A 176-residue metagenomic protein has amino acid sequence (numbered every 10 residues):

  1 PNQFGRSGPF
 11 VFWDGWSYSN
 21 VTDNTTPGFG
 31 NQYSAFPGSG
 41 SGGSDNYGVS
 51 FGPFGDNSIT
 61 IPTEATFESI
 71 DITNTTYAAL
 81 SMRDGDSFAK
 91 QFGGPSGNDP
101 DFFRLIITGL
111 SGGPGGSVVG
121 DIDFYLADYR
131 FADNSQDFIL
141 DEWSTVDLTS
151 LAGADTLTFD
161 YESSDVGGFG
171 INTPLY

Functional and structural regions predicted by a protein language model:
P1-S58, P62: N-terminal targeting leaders for non-cytosolic proteins
D56-T66, S87-F88, S111-G112, V146-G153: Extracellular and analogous surface-interaction loops
I61, S96-N98, D137: Sterically constrained small-residue positions within well-ordered secondary structures of folded domains
T66-F67, F103: Amphipathic alpha-helical interface surfaces
F67-N74, M82, D155-S163: Extracellular beta-strand-rich recognition modules
S81-I106: Short coil-to-beta strand junction motifs in C2/discoidin
F102-Y176: Terminal, low-complexity interaction segments
